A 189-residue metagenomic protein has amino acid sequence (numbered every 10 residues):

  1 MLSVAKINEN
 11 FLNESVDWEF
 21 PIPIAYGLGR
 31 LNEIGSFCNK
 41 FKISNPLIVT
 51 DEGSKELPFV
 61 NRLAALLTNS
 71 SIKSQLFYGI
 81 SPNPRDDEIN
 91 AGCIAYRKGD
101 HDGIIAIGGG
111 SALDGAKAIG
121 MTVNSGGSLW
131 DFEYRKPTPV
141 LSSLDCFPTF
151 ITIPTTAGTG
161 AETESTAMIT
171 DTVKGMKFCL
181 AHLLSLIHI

Functional and structural regions predicted by a protein language model:
M1-F77: An N-terminal, well-structured beta->alpha segment
A25-Y26, F77-I80, I153, L180: Hydrophobic residues at beta-strand termini and immediately following loops that shape nucleotide-binding pockets
K42-S44, K73, D100, C146 (+1 more regions): Short loop/turn motifs at secondary-structure junctions
L47-I48, G103-I105, I151: Conserved beta-strand elements of the Class I
T50, G108, T170: Short beta-strand/turn micro-motifs composed of small residues that flank or help shape donor/cofactor-binding pockets
K55-S128: N-terminal small/polar loop signature for handling phosphorylated ligands or for N-terminal nucleophile
S125-I187: A glycine/threonine-rich phosphate-anchoring loop and its flanking beta-alpha core in nucleotide/phosphate-binding
